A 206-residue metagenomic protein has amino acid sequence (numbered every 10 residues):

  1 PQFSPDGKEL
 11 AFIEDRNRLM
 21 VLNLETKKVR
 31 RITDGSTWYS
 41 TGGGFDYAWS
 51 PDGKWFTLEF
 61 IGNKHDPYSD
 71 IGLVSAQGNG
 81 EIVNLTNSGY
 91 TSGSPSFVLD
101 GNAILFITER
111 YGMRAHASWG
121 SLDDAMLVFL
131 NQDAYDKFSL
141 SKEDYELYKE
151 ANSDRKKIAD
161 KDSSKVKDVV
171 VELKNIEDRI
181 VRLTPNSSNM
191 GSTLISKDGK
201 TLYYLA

Functional and structural regions predicted by a protein language model:
P1-E9, Y47-F56, P95-I104, T193-T201: Blade-terminus and WD-like Trp-Asp/Gly-His loop motifs, strongest in beta-propeller folds
K8-L24, D34-G42, K54, E59-G72 (+4 more regions): A flexible loop/linker signature enriched in serine peptidases of the S9 family
R30, L99-N102, V181: Solvent-exposed, polar/charged alpha-helical surfaces in well-ordered, non-transmembrane soluble domains, broadly
F45, I82-S96, V181-G191: Conserved blade-ending motifs and adjacent loop-strand segments that build the rim/top face of beta-propeller domains
D168-S187: A short helix->beta-strand "capping" segment at the edge of beta-propeller domains
T184-A206: Beta-strand-rich domains and repeat architectures in extracellular enzymes and scaffolds, especially beta-propellers
